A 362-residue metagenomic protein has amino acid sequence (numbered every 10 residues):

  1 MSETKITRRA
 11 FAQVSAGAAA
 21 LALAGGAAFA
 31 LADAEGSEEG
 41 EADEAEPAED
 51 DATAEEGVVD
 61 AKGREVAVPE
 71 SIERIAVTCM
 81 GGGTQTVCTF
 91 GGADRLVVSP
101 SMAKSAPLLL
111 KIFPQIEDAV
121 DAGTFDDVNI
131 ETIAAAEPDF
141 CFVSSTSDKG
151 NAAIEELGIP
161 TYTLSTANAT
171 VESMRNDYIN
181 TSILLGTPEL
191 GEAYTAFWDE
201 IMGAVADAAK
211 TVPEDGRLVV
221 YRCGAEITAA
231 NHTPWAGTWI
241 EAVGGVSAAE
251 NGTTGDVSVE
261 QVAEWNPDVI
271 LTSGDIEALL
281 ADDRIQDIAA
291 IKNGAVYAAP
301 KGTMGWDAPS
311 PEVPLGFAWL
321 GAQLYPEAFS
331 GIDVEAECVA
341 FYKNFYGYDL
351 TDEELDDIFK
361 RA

Functional and structural regions predicted by a protein language model:
S2-A19: N-terminal secretory signal peptides and thylakoid transit peptides that target proteins across membranes
A27-G57: C-terminal segment of N-terminal export signals and the immediately downstream linker at the start of the mature
A54-V58, E65, G150-E226, A249-E250 (+1 more regions): Extracytoplasmic substrate-binding proteins
A61-G63, A119-E131, G252-E260: Short helix-initiation/N-cap motifs at beta->coil->alpha
A76-T78, V97-P100, F140-S144, Y162-L164 (+4 more regions): Structural recognition of the beta-strand scaffold that forms the well-ordered cores of secreted hydrolase catalytic
V77-A136, F140-F142, T146: A short, structured surface patch at a secondary-structure boundary
I130-V143, V259-G274: Proline-aspartate-enriched helix->loop->beta-strand connector
N231-T254: Alpha-helical, coiled-coil/dimerization segments enriched in small aliphatic residues
